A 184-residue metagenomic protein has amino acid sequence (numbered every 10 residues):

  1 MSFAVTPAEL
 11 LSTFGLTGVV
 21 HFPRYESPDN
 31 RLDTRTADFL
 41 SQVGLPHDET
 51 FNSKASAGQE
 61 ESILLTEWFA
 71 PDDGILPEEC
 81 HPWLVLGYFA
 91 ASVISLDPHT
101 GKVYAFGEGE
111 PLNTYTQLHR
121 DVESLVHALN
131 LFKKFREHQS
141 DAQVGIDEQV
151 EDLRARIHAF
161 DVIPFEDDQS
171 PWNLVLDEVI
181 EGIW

Functional and structural regions predicted by a protein language model:
M1-T100, H158-W184: A surface-exposed partner-binding patch
A105-D141: Compact, glycine/acidic-enriched structural inserts
A142-D147: Soluble C-terminal extramembrane regulatory/interaction domains of multi-pass membrane proteins
